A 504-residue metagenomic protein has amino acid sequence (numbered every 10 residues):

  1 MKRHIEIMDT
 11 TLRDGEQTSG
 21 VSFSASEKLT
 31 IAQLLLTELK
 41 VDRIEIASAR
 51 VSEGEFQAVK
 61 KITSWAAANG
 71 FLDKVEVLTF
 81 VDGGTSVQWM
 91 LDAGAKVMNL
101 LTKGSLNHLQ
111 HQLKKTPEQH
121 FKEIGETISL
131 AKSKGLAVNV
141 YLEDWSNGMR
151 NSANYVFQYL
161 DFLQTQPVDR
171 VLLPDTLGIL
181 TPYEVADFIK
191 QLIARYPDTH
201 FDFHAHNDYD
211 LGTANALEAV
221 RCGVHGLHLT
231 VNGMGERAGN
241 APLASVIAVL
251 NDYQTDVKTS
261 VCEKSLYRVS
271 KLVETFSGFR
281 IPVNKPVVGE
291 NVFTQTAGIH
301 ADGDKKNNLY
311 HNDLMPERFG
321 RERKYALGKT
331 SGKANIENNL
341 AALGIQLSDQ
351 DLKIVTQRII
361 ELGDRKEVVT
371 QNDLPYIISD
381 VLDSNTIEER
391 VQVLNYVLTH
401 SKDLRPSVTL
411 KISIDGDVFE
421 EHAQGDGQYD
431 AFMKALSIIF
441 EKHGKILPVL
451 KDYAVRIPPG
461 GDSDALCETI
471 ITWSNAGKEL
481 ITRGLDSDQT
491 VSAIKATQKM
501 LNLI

Functional and structural regions predicted by a protein language model:
R3-I7, R13-R43, W65, N69-G70 (+3 more regions): Alpha/beta enzyme core
H4-I5, T11, T255-H422, S463-L466: A mid-to-C-terminal "edge-of-domain" accessory segment
D14, T18-S19, S48-G54, S105-N107 (+6 more regions): Short, small-residue-enriched loops and turns at beta-alpha junctions that line or gate enzyme active sites
Q17-T18, S22, E27-I31, L36 (+1 more regions): Non-catalytic terminal/interface segments that mediate subunit docking, oligomerization, and allosteric communication
E38, W65-N69, L101, T127-L130 (+12 more regions): Change "in soluble alpha/beta enzymes" to "in soluble alpha/beta proteins
R50-L78, D82-V87: N-terminal active-site wall of soluble small-molecule enzyme domains
H108-L109, L229-E236, A248-T259, F319-Y325 (+2 more regions): Short beta-alpha connecting loops at secondary-structure transitions that line or flank enzyme active sites
L177-L180, D187-K305: Catalytic alpha/beta core domains of metabolic enzymes, predominantly
